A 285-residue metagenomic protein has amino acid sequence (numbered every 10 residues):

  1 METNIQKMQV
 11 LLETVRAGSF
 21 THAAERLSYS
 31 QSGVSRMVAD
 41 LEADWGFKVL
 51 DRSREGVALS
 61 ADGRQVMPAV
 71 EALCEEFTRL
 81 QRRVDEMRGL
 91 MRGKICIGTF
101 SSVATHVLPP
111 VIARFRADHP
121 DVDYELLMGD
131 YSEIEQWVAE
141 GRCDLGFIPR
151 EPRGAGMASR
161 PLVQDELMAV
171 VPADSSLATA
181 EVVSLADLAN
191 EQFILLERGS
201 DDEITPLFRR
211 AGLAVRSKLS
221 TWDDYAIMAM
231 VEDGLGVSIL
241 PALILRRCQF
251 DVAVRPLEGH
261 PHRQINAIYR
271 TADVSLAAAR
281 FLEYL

Functional and structural regions predicted by a protein language model:
M8, D44-W45, V66-R88: Alpha-helical linker/hinge and terminal dimerization helices associated with HTH transcriptional regulators
L12-S30: Short helix-boundary/capping micro-motifs
F20, E42-A61: A short LG(V/I)-centered, amphipathic sequence patch enriched for acidic residue(s) preceding the LG motif
L90-A155, A214, T221: Central regulatory/effector-binding core of bacterial HTH transcription factors
V107, A253-L285: A late-sequence structural motif
P149, E191-A211, S275-R280: Secondary-structure junction motif
G154-F193, A279: Flexible hinge/capping segments at coil-to-helix
A158-M168, L219, A242-L243, F250-Q264: Short beta-strand->loop
